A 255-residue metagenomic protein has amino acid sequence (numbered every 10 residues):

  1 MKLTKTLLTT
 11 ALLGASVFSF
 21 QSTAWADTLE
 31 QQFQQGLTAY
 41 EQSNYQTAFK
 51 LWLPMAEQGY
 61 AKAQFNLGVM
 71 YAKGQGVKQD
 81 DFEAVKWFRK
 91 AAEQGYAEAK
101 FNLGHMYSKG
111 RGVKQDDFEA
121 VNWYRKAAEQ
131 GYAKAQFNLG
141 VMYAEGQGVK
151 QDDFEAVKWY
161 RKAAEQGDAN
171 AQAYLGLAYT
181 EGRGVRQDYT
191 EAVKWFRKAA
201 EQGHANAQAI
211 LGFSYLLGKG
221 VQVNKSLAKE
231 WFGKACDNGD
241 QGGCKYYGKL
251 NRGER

Functional and structural regions predicted by a protein language model:
L3-T6, L29, Q222-V223, L227-R255: Terminal, low-structured helical/coil segments at or just beyond the last alpha-helical repeat
K5-G14: Sec-dependent N-terminal signal peptides
A15-T23: C-terminal segment of classical bacterial N-terminal signal peptides
D27, Q32, A39-N44, E57-Y60 (+15 more regions): Short helix-capping/linker turns of helical repeat alpha-solenoids
Q31-A39, L51-M55, N66-K73, N102-K109 (+4 more regions): Hydrophobic face of amphipathic alpha-helices that form TPR/SEL1-like repeat modules and related alpha-solenoid
